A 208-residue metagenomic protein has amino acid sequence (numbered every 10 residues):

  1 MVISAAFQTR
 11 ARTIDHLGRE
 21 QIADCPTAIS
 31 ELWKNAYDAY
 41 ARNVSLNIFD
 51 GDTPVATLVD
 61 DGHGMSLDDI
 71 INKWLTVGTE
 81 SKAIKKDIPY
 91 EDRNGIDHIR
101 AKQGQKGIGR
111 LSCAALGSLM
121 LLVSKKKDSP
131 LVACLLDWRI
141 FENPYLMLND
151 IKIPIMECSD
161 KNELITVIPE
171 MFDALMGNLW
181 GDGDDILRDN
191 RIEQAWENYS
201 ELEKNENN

Functional and structural regions predicted by a protein language model:
M1-N208: GHKL (Bergerat-fold) ATPase N-terminal catalytic module, capturing the glycine-rich phosphate-binding loop and acidic
